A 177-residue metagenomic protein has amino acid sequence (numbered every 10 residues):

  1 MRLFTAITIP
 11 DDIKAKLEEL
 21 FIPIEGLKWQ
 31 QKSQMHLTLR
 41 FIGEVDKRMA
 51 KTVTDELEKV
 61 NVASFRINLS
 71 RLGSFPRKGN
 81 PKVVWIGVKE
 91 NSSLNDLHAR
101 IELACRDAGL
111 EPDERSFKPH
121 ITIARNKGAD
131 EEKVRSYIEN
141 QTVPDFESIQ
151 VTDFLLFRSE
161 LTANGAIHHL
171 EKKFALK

Functional and structural regions predicted by a protein language model:
M1-K177: Histidine-dependent nucleotide/RNA phosphoesterase domain, centered on the 2H-phosphoesterase fold with its duplicated
